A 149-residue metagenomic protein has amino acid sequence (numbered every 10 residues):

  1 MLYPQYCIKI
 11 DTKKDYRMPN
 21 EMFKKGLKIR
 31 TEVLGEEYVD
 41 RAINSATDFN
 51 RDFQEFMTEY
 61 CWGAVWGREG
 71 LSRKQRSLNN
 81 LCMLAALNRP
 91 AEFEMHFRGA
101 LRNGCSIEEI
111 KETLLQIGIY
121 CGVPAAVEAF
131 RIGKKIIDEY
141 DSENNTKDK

Functional and structural regions predicted by a protein language model:
T12-K74, R102, V127-K149: Acidic, glycine/proline-rich low-complexity segments that act as flexible tails and inter-domain linkers
M57-C61, L78-A85, T113-G118: Short alpha-helical scaffolding segments that buttress acidic/His motifs in well-ordered protein cores
G70-R76, E108-K111: Short, low-complexity cationic-aromatic patches
A86-K111: Mid-chain, well-packed structural core segment of small domains
Q116, V123-V127: Substrate/cofactor-recognition hotspot
